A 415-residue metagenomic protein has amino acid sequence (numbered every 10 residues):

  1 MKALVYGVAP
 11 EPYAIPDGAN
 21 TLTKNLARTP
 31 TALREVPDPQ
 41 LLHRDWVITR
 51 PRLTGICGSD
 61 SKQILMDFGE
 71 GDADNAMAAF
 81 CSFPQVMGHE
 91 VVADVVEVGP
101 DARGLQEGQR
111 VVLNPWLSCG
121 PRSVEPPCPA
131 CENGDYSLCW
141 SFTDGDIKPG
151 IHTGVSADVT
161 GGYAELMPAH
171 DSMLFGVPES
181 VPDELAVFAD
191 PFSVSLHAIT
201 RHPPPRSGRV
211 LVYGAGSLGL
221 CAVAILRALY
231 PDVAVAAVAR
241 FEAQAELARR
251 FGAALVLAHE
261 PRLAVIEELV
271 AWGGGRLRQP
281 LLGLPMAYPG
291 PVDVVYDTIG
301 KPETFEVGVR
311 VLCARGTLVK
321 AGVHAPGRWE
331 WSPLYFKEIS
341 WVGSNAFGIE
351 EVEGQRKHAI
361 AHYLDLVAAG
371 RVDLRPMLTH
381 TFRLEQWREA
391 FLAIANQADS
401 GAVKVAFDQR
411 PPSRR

Functional and structural regions predicted by a protein language model:
M1-M87, G161, E165, D408-R415: Short N-terminal strand-loop motif that marks the start of NAD(P)H/FAD-dependent oxidoreductase cofactor-binding domains
M1-Y6, P10-I15, G283-P285, P289 (+5 more regions): C-terminal capping/lid region of NAD(P)-dependent oxidoreductase domains
P37-G55, G69-E132, G176-S180: Glycine-rich beta-strand-centered segment in the early N-terminal region that forms part of a ligand/cofactor-binding
M77-P84, H89, C119-Y213: NAD(P)H dinucleotide-binding glycine-rich loop of Rossmann-like/cofactor-binding domains, especially the beta1-alpha1
S172-L174, P178-E268: Mid-domain Rossmann-like dinucleotide-binding core that forms the NAD(H)/NADP(H) cofactor-binding site
I266-P285, P289, R328-L378, R388-E389: C-terminal substrate-binding/catalytic core of Rossmann-like NAD(P)-dependent dehydrogenases/reductases
V294, R310-R328, W341: ADP-ribose/adenylate-binding Rossmann-like module
